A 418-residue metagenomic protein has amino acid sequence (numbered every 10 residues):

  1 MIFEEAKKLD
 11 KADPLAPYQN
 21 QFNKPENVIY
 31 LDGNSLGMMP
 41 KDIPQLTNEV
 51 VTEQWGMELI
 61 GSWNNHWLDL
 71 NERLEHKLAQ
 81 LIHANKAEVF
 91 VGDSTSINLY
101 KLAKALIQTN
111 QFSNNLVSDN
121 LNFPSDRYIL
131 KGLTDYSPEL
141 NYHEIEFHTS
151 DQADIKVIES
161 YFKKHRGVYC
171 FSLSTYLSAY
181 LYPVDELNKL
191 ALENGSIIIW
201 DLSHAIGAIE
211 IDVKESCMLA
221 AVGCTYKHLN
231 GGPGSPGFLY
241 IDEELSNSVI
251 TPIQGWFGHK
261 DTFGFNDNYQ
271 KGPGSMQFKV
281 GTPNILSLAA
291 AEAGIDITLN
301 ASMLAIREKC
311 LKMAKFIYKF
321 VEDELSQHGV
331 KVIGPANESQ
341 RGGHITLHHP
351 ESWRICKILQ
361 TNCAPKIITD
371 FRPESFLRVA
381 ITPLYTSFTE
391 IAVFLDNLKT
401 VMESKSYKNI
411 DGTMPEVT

Functional and structural regions predicted by a protein language model:
M1-T418: Pyridoxal 5′-phosphate
